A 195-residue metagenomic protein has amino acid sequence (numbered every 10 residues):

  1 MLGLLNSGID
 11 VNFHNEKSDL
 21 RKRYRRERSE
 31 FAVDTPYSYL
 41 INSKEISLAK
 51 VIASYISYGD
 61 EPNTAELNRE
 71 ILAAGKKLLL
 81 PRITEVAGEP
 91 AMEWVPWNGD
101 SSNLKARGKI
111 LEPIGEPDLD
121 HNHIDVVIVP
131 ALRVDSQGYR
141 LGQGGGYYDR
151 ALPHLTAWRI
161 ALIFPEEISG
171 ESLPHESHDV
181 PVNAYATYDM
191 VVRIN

Functional and structural regions predicted by a protein language model:
L2-H123: N-terminal active-site beta-alpha-beta segment that forms phosphate/nucleotide-binding and substrate-recognition loops
L2-K22, R26-E30, A73, P113 (+3 more regions): Surface-exposed, charge/polar-rich loops and edge strands
Y55-Y58, Y147-Y148, F164: Aromatic side chains
P117, R140-L141: Short capping loops/turns at secondary-structure boundaries
L132: Active-site/ligand-binding-proximal alpha/beta "capping" segment
